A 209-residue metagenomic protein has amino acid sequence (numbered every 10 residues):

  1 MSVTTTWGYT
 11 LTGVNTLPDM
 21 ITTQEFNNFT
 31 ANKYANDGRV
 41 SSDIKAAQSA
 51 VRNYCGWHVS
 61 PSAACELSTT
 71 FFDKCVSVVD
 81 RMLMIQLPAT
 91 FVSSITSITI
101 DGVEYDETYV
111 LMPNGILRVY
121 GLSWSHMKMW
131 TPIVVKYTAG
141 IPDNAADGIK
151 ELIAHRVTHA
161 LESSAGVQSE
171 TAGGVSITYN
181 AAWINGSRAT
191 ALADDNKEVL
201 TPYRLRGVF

Functional and structural regions predicted by a protein language model:
M1-F209: Divalent metal-cofactor coordination and adjacent catalytic microenvironments
